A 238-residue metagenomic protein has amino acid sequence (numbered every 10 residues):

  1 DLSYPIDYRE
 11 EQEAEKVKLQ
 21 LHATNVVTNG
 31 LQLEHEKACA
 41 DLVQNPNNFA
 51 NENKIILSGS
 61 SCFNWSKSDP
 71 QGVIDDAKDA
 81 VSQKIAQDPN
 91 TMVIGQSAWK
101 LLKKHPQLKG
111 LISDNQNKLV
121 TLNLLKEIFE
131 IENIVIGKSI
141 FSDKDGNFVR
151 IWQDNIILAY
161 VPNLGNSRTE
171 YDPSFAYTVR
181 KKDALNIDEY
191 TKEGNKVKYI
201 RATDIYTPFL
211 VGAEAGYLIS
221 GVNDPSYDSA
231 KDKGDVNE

Functional and structural regions predicted by a protein language model:
D1-A38: Long, hydrophobic/aromatic-enriched structural stretches that serve as scaffold segments
P5-R9, I94-Q96, G212: Helix N-cap / beta->alpha transition motif
Q12, L19, S60-S68, K109-E238: Sequence/fold signature of self-assembling virion shell proteins
T28, Q32, Q44-N45, S97-W99: Short acidic/polar capping segments at secondary-structure boundaries
L33, K37, A98-K100, Y206: Short loop/turn segments at secondary-structure transitions that flank enzyme active sites
E36-A40, Q87, I134: Intrinsically disordered or highly flexible coil/loop and linker segments, enriched in small and charged/polar residues
A38-N51: Short, glycine/acidic-rich hinge or "gate" loops at secondary-structure transitions that mediate conformational
F49-E132: Extended, solvent-exposed, turn-rich assembly/linker loops in the middle of proteins
